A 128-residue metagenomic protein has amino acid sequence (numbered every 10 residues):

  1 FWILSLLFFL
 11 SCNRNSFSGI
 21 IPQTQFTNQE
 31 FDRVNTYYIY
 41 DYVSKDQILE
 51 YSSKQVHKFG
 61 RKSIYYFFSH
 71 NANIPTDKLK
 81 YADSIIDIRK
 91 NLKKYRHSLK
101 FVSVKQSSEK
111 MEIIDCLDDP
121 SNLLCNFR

Functional and structural regions predicted by a protein language model:
F1-L6: Sec-dependent signal peptide recognition, specifically the positively charged N-region followed immediately by
F8-S11: C-terminal motif of bacterial Sec signal peptides marking the signal peptidase cleavage site
N13-N15: Bacterial signal peptide processing site
I21-V34: Short, surface-exposed polybasic-aromatic patches that bind anionic ligands, especially phosphate groups
R33, Y37-L99: Mature extracytoplasmic domains of secretory-pathway proteins
R89-R128: C-terminal partner/receptor-binding element of secreted or periplasmic proteins
